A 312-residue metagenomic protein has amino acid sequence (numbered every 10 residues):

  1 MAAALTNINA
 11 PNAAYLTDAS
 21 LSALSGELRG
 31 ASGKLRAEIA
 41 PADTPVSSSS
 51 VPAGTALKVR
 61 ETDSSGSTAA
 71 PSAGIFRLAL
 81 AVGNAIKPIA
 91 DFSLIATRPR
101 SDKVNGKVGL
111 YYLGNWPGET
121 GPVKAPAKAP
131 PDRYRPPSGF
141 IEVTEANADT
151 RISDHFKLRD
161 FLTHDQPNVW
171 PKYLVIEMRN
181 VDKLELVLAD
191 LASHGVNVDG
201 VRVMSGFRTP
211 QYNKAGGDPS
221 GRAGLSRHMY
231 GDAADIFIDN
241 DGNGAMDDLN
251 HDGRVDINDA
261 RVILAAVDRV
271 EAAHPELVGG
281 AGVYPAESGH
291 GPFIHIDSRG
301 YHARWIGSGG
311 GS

Functional and structural regions predicted by a protein language model:
M1-K107: Beta-strand-enriched, solvent-exposed domains that form extended recognition/catalytic surfaces
L78, G221-A223: Short beta-alpha junctions and helix-cap segments that line functional grooves
K103-R135: Compositionally biased low-complexity segments at domain edges in trafficked proteins and select soluble regulators
F140-N197: Active-site acidic/histidine clusters and adjacent loop/turn architecture that either coordinate catalytic ions
D154, R159-F161, V203-R208, D239 (+2 more regions): Active-site-proximal beta-strand/loop segments in catalytic clefts of secreted hydrolases
K183-P219: Extended, low-complexity, intrinsically disordered C-terminal regulatory tails of eukaryotic serine/threonine kinases
A223-S312: Catalytic cores and adjacent binding grooves of peptidoglycan-active enzymes
